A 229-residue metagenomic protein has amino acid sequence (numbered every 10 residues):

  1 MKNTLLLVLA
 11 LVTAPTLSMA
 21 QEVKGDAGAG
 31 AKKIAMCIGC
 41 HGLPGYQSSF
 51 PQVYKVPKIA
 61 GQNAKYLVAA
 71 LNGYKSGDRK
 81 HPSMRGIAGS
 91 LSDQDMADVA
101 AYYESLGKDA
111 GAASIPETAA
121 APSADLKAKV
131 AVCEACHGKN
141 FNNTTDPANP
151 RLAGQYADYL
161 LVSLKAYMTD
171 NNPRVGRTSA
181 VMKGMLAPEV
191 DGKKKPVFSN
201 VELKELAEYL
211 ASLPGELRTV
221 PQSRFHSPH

Functional and structural regions predicted by a protein language model:
M1-T4: Positively charged n-region of N-terminal signal peptides that target proteins for export
L7-P15: Bacterial N-terminal signal peptides
T16-Q21: Sec/Tat signal peptide C-region and signal peptidase I cleavage site
E22-Q47, P116-N142, Q155-Y156, T219 (+2 more regions): Sequence/structural segment immediately N-terminal to covalent heme-attachment motifs in c-type and related
D26, K33, N63, A70 (+8 more regions): Stable alpha-helical elements in mature extracytoplasmic
K32-L43, K58, K65, A69-N72 (+5 more regions): C-type cytochrome heme c attachment motif
S48-K58, G73-L106, G111-A119, T145-R151 (+3 more regions): Axial heme c-ligation environment in periplasmic c-type cytochrome domains
A121-P173, R177, V181: A charged, solvent-exposed segment within the mature domains of Sec-exported extracytoplasmic proteins
